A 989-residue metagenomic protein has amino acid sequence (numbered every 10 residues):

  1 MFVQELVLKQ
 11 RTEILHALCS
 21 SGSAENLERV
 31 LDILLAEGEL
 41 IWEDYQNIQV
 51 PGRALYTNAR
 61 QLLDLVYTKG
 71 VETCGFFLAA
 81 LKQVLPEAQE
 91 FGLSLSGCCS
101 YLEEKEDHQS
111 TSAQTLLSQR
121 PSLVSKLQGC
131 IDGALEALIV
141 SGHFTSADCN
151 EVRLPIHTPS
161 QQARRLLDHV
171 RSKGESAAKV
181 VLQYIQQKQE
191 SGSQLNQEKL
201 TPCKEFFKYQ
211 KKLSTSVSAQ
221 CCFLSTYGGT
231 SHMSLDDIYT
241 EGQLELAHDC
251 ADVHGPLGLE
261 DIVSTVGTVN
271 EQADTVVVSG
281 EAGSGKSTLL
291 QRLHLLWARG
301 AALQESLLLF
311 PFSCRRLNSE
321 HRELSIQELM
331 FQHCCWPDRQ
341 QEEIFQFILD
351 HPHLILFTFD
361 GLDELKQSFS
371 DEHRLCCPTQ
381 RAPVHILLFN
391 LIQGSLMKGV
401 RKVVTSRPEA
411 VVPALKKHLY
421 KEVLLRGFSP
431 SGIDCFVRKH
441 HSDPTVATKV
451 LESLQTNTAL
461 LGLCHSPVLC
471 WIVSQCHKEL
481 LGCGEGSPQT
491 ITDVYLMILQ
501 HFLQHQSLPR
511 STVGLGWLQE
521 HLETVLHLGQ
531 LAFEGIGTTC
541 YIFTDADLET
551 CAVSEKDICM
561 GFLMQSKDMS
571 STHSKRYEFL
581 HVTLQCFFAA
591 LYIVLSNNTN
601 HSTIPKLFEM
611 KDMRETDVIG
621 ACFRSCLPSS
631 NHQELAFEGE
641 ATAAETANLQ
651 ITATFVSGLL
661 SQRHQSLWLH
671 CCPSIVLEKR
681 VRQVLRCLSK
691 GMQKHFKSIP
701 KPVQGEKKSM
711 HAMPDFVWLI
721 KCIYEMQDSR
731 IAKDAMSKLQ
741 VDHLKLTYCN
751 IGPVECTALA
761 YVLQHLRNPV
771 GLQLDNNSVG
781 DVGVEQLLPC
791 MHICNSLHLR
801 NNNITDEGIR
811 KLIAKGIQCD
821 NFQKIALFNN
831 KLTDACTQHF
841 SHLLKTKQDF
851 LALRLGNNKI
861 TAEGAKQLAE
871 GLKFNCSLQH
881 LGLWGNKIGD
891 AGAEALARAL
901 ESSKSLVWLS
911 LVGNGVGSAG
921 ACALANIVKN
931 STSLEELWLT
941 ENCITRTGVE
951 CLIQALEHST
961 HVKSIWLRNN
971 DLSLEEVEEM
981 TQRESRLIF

Functional and structural regions predicted by a protein language model:
M1-L34, W42-E43, V50-L138, I156-T201 (+1 more regions): Death-fold interaction domains
I33-I41, Y45-N47, A137-F144, C149 (+1 more regions): Short, mixed-charge amphipathic alpha-helical segments
A36, V50, L65-T68, V140 (+8 more regions): General structural signal for alpha-helix termini and helix-helix connectors
I48, V152, G361-D363: Conserved Walker B
Q49, G92-L93, R153, N196 (+2 more regions): Short hydrophobic alpha-helical segments that form membrane-spanning helices or hydrophobic packing faces of helical
L62, F77, V152, V181 (+3 more regions): Short alpha-helical scaffolding segments that buttress acidic/His motifs in well-ordered protein cores
S100-S125, H143, K199-E320, L324-Q327 (+8 more regions): Leucine-enriched alpha-helical scaffold segments used for protein-protein interaction
C149, V180-V181, W938, W966: Tyrosine-centered aromatic motifs in long, intrinsically disordered, low-complexity repeat arrays
